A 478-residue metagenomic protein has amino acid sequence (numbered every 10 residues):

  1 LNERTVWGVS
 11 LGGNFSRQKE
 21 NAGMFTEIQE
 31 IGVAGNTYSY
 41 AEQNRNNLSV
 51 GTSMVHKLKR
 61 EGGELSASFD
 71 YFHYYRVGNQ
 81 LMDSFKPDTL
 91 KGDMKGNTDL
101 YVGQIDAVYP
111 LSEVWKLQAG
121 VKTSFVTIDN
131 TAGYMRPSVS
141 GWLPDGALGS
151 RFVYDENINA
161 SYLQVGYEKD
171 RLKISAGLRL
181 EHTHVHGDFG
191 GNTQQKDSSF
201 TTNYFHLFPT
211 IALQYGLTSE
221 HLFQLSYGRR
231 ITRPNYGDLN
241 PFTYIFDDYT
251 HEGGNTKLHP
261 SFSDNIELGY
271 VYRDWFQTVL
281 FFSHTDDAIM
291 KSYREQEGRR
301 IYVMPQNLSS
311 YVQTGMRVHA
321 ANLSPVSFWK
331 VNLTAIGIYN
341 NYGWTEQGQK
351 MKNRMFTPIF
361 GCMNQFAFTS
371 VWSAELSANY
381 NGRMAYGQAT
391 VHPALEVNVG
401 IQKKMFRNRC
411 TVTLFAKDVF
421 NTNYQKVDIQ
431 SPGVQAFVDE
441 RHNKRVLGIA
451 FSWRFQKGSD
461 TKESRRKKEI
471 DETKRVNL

Functional and structural regions predicted by a protein language model:
N2-S16, A41-G190, G216, E220 (+3 more regions): Face-selective signature of the C-terminal outer-membrane beta-barrel domain
G8-E27, S66, V77-D83, D129-P137 (+8 more regions): Outer-membrane beta-barrel and related beta-rich outer-membrane complex signature in Gram-negative bacteria
G32-Y40, P87-D93, L143-R151, T193-F200 (+7 more regions): Extracellular loop and loop/strand-boundary signature of outer-membrane beta-barrel proteins
N44-L48, N97-Y101, D155-N159, N203-L207 (+6 more regions): Residues that define the transmembrane beta-barrel architecture of outer-membrane proteins
Y75-V77, D129, G141, H184-F189 (+4 more regions): Surface-exposed extracellular loop regions of Gram-negative outer-membrane beta-barrel proteins, predominantly
L100-Q104, G146-G149, N255, H259 (+3 more regions): Outer membrane beta-barrel strand-and-loop segments of large Gram-negative receptors, especially TonB-dependent
S150-N157, T202, I231-L280, H284 (+2 more regions): Outer-membrane beta-barrel signature, preferentially recognizing the C-terminal barrel domain of Gram-negative
M355-L478: Conserved C-terminal beta-signal and adjacent last beta-strands/turns of outer-membrane beta-barrel proteins
